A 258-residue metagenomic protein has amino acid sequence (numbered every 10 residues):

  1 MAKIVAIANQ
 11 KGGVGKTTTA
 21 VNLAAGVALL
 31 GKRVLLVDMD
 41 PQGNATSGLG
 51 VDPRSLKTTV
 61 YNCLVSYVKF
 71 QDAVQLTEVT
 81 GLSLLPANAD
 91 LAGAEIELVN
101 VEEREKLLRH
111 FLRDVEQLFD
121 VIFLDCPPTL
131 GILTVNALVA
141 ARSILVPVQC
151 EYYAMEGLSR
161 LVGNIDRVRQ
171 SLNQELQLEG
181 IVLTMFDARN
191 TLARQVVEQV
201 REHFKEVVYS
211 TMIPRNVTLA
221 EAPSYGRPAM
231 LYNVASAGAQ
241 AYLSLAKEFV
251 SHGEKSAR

Functional and structural regions predicted by a protein language model:
M1-R258: P-loop NTP-binding core
